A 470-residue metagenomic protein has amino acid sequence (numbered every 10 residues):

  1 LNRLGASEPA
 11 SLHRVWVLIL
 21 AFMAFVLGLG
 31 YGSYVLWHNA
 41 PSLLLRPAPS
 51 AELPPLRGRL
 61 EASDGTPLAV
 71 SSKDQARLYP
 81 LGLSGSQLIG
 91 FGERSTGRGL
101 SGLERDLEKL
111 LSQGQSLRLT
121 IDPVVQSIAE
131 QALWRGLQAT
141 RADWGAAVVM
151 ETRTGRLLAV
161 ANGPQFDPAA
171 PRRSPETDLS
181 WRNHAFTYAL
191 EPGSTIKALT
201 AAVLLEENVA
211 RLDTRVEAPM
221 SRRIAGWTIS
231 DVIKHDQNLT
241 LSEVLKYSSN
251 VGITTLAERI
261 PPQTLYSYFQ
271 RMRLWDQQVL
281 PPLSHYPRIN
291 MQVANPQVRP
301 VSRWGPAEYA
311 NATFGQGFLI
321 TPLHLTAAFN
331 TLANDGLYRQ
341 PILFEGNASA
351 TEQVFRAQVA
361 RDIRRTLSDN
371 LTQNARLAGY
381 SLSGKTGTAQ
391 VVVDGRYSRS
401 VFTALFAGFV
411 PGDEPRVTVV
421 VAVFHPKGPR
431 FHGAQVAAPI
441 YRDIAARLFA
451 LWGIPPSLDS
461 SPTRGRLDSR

Functional and structural regions predicted by a protein language model:
L1-R173, S180, A189, R259 (+2 more regions): Periplasmic/cell-envelope proteins involved in peptidoglycan metabolism and beta-lactam response
N2-G5, T152-S194, L199-P426, G433 (+2 more regions): Beta-lactam-recognizing serine transpeptidase/beta-lactamase-like catalytic domain environment
